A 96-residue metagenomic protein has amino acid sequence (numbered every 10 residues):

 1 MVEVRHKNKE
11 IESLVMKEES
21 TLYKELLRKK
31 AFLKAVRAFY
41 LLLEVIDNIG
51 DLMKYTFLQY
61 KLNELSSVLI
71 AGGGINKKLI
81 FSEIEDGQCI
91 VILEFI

Functional and structural regions predicted by a protein language model:
M1-L41: Arg/Lys-rich, positively charged N-terminal/basic patches that mediate binding to nucleic acids
M16, N48, D86: Residue-level marker of positions within ordered structural domains that often coincide with functionally constrained
L22-Y23, N48, Y55, L93: Short linear functional motifs in flexible/disordered or boundary regions
E44-I70: A short, surface-exposed loop/turn module that caps and links secondary-structure elements
Y60-I96: Enriched for short, Lys/Arg-rich terminal
